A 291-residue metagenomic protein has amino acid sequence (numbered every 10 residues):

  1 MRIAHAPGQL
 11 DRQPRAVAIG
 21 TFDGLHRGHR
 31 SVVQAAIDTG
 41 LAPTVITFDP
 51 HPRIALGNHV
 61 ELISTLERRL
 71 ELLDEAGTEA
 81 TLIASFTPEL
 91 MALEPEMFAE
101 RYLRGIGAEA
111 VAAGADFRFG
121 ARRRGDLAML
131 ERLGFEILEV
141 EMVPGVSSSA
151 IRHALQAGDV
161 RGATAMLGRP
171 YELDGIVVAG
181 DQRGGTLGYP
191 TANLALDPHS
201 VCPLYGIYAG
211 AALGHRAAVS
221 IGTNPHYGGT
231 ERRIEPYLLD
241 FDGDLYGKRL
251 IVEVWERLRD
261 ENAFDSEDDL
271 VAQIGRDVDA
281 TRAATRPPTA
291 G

Functional and structural regions predicted by a protein language model:
M1-G8: Short acidic-hydrophobic, aromatic-tinged amphipathic segments that line or gate anion-handling sites
A4, T81-A84, E136-V140: General small-molecule cofactor/ligand-binding pocket signal
Q9-L66, E71: N-terminal catalytic cores of NTP/NDP-binding nucleotidyl/phosphoryl-transfer enzymes
H26, L73, V111, A163 (+2 more regions): Residue-level signal for inorganic ion chemistry
R53-L133: N-terminal Rossmann-like or analogous alpha/beta NTP/dinucleotide-binding catalytic cores that position adenine
D126, R132-T223: Glycine-rich, Lys/Arg-enriched anion-binding loops that position phosphate/diphosphate groups for phosphoryl
D181-G291: Phosphate/ribose-recognition catalytic cores of enzymes acting on nucleotide-derived substrates
